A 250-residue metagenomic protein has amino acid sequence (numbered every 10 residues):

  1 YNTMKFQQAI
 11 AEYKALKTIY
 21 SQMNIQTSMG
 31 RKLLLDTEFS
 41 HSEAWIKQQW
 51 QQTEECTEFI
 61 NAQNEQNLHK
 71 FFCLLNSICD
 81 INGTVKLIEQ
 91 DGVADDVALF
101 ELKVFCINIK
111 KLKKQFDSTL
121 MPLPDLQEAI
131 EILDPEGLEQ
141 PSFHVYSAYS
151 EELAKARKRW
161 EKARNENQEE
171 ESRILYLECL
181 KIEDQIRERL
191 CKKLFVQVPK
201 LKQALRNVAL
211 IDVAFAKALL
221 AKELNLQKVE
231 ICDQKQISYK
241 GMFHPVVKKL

Functional and structural regions predicted by a protein language model:
Y1-I78, N82-K113, M121-L250: Alpha-helical coupling/stalk and coiled-coil linker elements that connect catalytic or binding modules and transmit
